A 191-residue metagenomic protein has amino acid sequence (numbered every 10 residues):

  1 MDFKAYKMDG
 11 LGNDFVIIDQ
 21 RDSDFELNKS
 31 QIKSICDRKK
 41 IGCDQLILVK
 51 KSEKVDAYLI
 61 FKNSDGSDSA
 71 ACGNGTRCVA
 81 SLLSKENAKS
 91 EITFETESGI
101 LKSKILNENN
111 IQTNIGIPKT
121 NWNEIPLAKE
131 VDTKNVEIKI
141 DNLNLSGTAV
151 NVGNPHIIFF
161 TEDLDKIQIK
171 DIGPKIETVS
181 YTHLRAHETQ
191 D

Functional and structural regions predicted by a protein language model:
M1-E108, I157-R185: A glycine-rich beta-to-alpha transition motif near the start of alpha/beta enzyme domains, typified by
Y6-M8, I92-F94, T133-D141, A149-V150: Short acidic-hydrophobic surface loop/beta-edge motif
L11, E97-G99, G116, K139-L143: Short strand-coil-strand connectors
F61-S64, N114-P118: Secondary-structure transition/turn motif
L106-G116: A structural-propensity feature for long, helix-poor, extended segments
K119-W122, P126-L145: Active-site glycine-rich loop that binds ribose-phosphate moieties when present
I138-D165: Internal active-site segments that recognize and position negatively charged phosphoryl groups and nucleotide moieties
A186-D191: A short, hydrophobic C-terminal helix/tail in secreted or cell-surface proteins
